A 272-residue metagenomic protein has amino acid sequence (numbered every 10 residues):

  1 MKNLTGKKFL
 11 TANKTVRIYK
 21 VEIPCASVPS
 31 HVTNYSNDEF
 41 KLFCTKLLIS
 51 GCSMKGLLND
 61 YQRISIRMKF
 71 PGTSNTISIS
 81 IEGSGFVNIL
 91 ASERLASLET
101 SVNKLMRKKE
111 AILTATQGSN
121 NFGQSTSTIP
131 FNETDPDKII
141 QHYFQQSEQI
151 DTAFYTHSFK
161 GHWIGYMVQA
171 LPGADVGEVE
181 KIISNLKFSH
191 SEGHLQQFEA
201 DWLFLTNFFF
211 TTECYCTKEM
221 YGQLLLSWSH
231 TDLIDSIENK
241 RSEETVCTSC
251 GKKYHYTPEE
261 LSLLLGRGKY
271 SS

Functional and structural regions predicted by a protein language model:
M1-F204: Interaction interfaces in information-processing and related assembly proteins
K181-S272: Cys/His-clustered metal-coordination modules, chiefly Zn-binding fingers
